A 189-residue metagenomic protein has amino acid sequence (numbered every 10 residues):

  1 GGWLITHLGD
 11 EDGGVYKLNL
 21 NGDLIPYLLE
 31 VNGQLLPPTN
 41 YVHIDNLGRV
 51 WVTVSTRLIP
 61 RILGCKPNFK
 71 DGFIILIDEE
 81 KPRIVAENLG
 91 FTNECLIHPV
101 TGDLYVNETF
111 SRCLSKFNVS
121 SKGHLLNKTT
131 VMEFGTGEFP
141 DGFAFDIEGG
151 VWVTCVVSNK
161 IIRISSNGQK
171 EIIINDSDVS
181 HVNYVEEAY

Functional and structural regions predicted by a protein language model:
G1-H7, N32-V50, T56-L58, N68-I74 (+3 more regions): Beta-rich, blade/repeat-based domains predominating in secreted/periplasmic proteins but also intracellular
G1-Y16, I25-V31: Blade-loop segments of beta-propeller domains
L8-G13, I59-D71, T109-R112, V156-V157: Short, solvent-exposed loop/turn segments at conserved positions within beta-propeller repeat blades
Y16-G22, F69-E79: Beta-propeller blade signature
N19, L63-G64, D78, N118 (+1 more regions): Structural recognition of the beta-propeller blade-terminating site
L24-N32, K81-E87, N127-E133, K170-I174: A short beta-strand motif characteristic of beta-propeller blades
R112-C113, M132-I172: Loop/turn-rich, solvent-exposed surfaces of beta-rich toroidal or solenoidal domains
F117-H124: Short loop/turn segments immediately following beta-strands, especially the blade-tip and inter-blade linker loops
